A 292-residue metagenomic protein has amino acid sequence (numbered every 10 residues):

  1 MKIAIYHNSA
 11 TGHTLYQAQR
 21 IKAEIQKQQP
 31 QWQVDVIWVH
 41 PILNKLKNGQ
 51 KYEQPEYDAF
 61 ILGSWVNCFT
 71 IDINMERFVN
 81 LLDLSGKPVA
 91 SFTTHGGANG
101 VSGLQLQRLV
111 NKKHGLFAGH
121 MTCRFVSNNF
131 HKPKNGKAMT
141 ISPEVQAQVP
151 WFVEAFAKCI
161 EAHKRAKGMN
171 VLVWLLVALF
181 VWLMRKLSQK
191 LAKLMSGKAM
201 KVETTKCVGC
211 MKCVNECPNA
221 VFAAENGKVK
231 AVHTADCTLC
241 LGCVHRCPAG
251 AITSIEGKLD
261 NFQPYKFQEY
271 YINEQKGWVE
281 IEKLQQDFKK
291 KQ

Functional and structural regions predicted by a protein language model:
I3, H7-S9, H13-Y16, A23-I37 (+6 more regions): FMN-binding flavodoxin-like domain, especially the glycine-rich phosphate-binding loop
K45-L46: Intrinsically disordered, low-complexity terminal regions of plant proteins
A178-N219, K228: Acidic, Ser/Thr-rich low-complexity intrinsically disordered segments
K212-K230, G242-L259: Iron-sulfur cluster-binding cysteine motifs and their immediate structural context in ferredoxin-like electron-transfer
A231-T238: Flexible gly/pro/ser-rich segments immediately N-terminal to CXXCH heme-c attachment motifs in exported/periplasmic
